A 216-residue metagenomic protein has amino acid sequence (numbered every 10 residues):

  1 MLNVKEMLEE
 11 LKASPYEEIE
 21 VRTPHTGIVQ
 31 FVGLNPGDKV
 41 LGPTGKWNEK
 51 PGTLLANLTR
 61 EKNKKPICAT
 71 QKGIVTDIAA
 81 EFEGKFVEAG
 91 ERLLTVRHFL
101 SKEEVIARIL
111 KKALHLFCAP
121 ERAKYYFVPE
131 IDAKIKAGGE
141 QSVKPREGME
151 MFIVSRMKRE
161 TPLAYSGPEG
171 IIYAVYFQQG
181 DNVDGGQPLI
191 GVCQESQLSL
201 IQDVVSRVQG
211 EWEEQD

Functional and structural regions predicted by a protein language model:
L2-E6, F86-A89: Extended, non-globular alpha-helical segments
M7-D38, N57-I74, K102-I135, I153-E169: Short beta-strand-turn/beta-hairpin segments enriched in glycine/proline and small hydrophobics that form edge-strand
G33, G42, A79-A80, G138 (+4 more regions): Exposed loop and linker-edge segments at protein-protein interfaces
V40, T44-C68, V87-E103, E140-A164 (+1 more regions): Short hydrophobic beta/alpha edge segments that flank linear recognition/processing sites
T76-D77, L94: Secretory/export targeting leaders with adjacent low-complexity proregions
G185, V204-R207: Long terminal accessory segments
S199, D203, G210-D216: Helix-rich terminal scaffold detector
